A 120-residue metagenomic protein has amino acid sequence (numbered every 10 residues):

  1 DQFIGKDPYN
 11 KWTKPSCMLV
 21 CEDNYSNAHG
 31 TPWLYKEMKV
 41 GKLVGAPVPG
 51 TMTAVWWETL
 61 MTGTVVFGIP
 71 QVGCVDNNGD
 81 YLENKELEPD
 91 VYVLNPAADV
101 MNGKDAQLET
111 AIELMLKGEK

Functional and structural regions predicted by a protein language model:
D1-K120: C-terminal "post-core" interaction segments
